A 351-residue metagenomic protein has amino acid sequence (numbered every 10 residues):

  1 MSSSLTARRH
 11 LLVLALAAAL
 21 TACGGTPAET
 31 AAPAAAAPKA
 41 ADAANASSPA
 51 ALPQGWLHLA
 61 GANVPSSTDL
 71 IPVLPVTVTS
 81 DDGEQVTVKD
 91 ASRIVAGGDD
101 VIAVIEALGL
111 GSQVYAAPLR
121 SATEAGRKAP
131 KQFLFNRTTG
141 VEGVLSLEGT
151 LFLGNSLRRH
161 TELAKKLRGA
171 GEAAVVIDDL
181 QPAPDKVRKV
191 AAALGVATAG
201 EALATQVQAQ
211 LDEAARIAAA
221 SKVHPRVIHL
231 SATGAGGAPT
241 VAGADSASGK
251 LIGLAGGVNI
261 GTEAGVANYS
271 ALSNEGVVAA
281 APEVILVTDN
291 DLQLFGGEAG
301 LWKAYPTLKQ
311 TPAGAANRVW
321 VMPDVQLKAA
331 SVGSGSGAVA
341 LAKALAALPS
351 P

Functional and structural regions predicted by a protein language model:
S2-G97, T198-I228, A347-P351: Bacterial Sec-exported substrate-binding components of ABC uptake systems
L57, S67-I71, R93-L147, L151-S156: A short, structured surface patch at a secondary-structure boundary
Q85-V88, I102-A107, A122-G126, A235-T240 (+2 more regions): Short, solvent-exposed loop/turn elements at domain surfaces
V88-S92, G98-I105, V141, H160-A164 (+10 more regions): Extracytoplasmic/secreted envelope proteins and their assembly/folding machinery, especially bacterial periplasmic
K131, H160-E162, V175-K189, A193 (+2 more regions): Extracytoplasmic ligand-binding site segments that recognize negatively charged/polar headgroups
K186, A192-L194, E201, V284 (+1 more regions): Structured C-terminal subdomain patch of bacterial secreted/periplasmic proteins
A244-Y269: His/Asp/Glu-enriched short active-site or ligand-binding loop at hydrolase and phosphoryl-transfer sites
Y269-D289: Ligand-binding pocket segment of bilobal, Venus flytrap-like solute-binding proteins
